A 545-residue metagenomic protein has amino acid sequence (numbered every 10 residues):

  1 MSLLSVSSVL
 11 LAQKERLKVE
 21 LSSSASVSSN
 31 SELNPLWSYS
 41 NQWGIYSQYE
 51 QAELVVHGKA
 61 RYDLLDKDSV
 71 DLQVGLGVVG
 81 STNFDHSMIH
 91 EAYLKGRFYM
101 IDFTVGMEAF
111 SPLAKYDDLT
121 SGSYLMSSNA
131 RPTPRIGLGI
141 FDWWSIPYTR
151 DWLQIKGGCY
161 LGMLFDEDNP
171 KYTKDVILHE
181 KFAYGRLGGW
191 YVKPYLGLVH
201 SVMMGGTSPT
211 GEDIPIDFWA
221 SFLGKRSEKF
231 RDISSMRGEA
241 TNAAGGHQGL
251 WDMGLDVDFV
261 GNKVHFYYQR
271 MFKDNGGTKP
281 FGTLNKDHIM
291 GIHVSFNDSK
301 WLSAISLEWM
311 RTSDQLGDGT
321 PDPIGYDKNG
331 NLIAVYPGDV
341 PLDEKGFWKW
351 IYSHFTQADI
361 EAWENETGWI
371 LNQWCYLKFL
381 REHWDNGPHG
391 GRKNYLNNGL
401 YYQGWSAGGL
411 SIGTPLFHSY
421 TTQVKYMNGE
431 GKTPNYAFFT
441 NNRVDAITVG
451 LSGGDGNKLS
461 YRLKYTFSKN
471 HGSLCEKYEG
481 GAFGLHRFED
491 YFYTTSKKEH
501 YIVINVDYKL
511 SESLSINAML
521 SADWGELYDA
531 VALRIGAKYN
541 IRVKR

Functional and structural regions predicted by a protein language model:
S8-A12: Sec/Tat signal peptide C-region and signal peptidase I cleavage site
Q13-L54, L65-L76, I155-L161: Transmembrane beta-strand segments of Gram-negative outer membrane beta-barrel proteins
Q13-V19, A60-L72, R97-I101, W143-G157 (+6 more regions): Short loop/turn motifs that connect adjacent beta-strands in outer-membrane beta-barrel proteins
K18-E20, Y49-H57, S87-E91, T133-G137 (+6 more regions): Transmembrane beta-barrel architecture of outer-membrane proteins
S23-S31, Y62, L76-T82, F98-M100 (+11 more regions): Transmembrane beta-strands of outer-membrane beta-barrel pores
D66-F98, F110-N129, E167: Surface-exposed loop and membrane-interface regions of Gram-negative outer-membrane beta-barrel proteins
L113-D217: Internal, well-ordered domain-core segments that constitute the primary functional module of diverse proteins
P194-L198, P209-G211, P215-R545: Exposed, low-structure sequence patches enriched in small/polar residues
